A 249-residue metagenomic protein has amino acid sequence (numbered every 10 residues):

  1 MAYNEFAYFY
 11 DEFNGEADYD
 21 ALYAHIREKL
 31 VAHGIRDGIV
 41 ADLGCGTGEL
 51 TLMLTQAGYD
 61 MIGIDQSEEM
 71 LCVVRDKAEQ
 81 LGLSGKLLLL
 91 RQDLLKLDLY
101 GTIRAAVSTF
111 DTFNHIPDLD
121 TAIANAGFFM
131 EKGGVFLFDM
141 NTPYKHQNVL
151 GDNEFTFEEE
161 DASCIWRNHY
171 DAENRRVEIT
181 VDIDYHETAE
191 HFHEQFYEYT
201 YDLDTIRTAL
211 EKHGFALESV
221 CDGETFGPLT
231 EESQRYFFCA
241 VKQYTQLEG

Functional and structural regions predicted by a protein language model:
M1-R36: Conserved class I S-adenosyl-L-methionine
D37-G44: Conserved class I S-adenosyl-L-methionine
E49-K96: Class I SAM-dependent methyltransferase SAM/SAH-binding core
D98-A105: A short acidic, Gly/Pro-enriched loop at the edge of an enzyme's catalytic core that lines a small-molecule cofactor
N114-H115: A short His-aromatic
D120-K132: A short glycine-rich, Lys/Arg-flanked "PGG" loop and its adjoining helix->strand segment in the class I
L137-A209: SAM-dependent methyltransferase
L203-G249: C-terminal lobe and adjacent flexible extensions of AdoMet/dcAdoMet transferase-like proteins
